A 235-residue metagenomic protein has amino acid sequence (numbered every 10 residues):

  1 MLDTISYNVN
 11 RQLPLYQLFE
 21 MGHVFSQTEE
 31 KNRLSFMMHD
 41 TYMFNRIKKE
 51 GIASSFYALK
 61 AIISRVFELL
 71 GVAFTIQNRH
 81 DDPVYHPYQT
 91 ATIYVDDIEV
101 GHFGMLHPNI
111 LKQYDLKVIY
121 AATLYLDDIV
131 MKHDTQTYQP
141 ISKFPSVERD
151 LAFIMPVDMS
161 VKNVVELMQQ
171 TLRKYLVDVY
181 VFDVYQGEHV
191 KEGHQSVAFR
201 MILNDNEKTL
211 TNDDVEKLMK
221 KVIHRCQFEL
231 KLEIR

Functional and structural regions predicted by a protein language model:
L2-L34, E99, G104, P108-L111 (+1 more regions): Class II aminoacyl-tRNA synthetase-like tRNA-binding/catalytic domains
S6-L13, M43-N45, G71-A73: Short helix-capping/linker segments at secondary-structure and domain boundaries
E29, K49-R235: A carboxyl-terminal module marker
L34, R46-K48: Tryptophan-centered motif/residue detector
